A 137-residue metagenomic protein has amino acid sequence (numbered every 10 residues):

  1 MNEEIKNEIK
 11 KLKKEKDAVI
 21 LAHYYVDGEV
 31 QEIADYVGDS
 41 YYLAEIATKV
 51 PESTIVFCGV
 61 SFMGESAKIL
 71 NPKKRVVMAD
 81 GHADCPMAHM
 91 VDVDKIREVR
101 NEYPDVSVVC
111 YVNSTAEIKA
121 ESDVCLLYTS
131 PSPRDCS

Functional and structural regions predicted by a protein language model:
N2-S66, L70, D80-D94, E98-V109 (+2 more regions): Metallocofactor- and cofactor-centric catalytic cores in central/energy metabolism, strongly enriched
P72-K74: Glycine-enriched alpha-helix->loop->beta-strand junction motifs that scaffold or abut catalytic
V77: General small-molecule cofactor/ligand-binding pocket signal
Y128-S137: Single conserved hydrophobic/aromatic residue that forms the stacking wall/gate of nucleotide- or nucleobase-binding
